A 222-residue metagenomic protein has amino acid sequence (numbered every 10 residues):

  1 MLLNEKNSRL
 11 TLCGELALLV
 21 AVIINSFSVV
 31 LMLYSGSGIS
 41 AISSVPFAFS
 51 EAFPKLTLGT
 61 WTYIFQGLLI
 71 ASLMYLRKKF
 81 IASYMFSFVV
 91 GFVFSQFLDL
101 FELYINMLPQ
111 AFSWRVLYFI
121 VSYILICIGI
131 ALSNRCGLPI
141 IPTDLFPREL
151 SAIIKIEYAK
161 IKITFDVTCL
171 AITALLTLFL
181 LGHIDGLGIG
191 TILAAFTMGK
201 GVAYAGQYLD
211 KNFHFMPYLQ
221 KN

Functional and structural regions predicted by a protein language model:
L2-N222: Core subunits and conserved enzymes of cellular information-processing and envelope-translocation systems across
